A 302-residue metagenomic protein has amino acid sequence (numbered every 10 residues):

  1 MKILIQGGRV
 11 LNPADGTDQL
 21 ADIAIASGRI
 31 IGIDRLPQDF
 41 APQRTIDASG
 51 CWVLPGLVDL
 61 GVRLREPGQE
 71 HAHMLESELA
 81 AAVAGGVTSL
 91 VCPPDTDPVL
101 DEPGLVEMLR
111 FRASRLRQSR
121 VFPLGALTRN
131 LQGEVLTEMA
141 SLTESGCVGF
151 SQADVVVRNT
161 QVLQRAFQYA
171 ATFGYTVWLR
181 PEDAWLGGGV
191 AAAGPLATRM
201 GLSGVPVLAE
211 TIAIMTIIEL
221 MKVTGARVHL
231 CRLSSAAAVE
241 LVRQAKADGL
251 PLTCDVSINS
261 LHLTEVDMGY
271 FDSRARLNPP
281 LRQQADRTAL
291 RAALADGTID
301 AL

Functional and structural regions predicted by a protein language model:
M1-F40: N-terminal metal-binding scaffold of metallo-dependent hydrolase/deaminase domains
G8, G28, G50, G61 (+7 more regions): Divalent metal-coordination and catalytic microenvironments
P37-V53: Active-site metal-binding motif and surrounding structural segment of the metallo-beta-lactamase
A48-A113: Metal-associated gating/positioning segment near the N- to mid-region
L60-H73, F122-V135, D154, G201-V207: Active-site mouth loops of central-metabolism enzymes
V87-S89, S119, V148, D300: Short acidic/polar active-site loop segments enriched in Thr and Asp
P103-R120, L124, Q168-L179: Alpha-helix-loop-beta-strand connector modules within alpha/beta enzyme cores
V135-L302: Histidine/acidic residue-rich metal-binding segments in metalloenzymes
